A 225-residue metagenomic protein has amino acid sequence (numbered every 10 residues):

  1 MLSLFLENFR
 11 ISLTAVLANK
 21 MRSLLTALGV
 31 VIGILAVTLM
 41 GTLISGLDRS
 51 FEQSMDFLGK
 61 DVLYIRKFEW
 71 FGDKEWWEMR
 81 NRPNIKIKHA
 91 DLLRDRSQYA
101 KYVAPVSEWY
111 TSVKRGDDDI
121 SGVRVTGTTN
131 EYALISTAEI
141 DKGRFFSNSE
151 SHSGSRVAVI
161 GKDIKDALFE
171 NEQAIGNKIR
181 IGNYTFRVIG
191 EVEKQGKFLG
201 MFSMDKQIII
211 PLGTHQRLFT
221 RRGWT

Functional and structural regions predicted by a protein language model:
M1-I34: N-terminal Sec/SRP start-transfer signal
L6, A18, K60, K162 (+1 more regions): ATP/adenylate-binding site constellation spanning eukaryotic-like Ser/Thr protein kinases, ABC-transporter
N8, S12, T26, S50-F51 (+4 more regions): Hydrophobic alpha-helical segments typical of transmembrane helices and their membrane-interface/capping positions
S12-A15, G46, S50, S54 (+3 more regions): Amphipathic alpha-helical segments that mediate coupling or scaffolding at interfaces
A27-G29, T42, N183: Residue-level recognition of transmembrane alpha-helices in multi-pass small-molecule transporters/permeases
G33-M40, I44, D48: Alpha-helical transmembrane segments
S45-R124, E131-L134, N148-S149, D166-A167 (+1 more regions): Hydrophobic, regular-secondary-structure patches
T126, N130-F146, E150, S155-T225: Mid-to-C-terminal secondary-structure elements that act as membrane-proximal/extracytoplasmic interface segments
